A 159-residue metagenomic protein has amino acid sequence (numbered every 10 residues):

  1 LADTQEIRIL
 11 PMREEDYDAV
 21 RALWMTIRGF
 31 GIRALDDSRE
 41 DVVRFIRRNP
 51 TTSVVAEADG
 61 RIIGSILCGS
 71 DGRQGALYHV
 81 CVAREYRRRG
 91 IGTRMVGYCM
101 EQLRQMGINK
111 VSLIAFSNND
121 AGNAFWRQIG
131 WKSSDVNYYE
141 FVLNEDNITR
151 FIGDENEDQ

Functional and structural regions predicted by a protein language model:
I7-V20: A short beta-loop-alpha structural element at the N-terminal edge of CoA-dependent acyl/N-acetyltransferase catalytic
V43-V55, A76: A short helix-loop-beta-strand connector motif used in the catalytic cores of GNAT acetyltransferases and, in some
V55, R61-G69, A76-C81: Conserved beta-strand in the GNAT
G69-Y78, R87, K132-D135: A conserved beta-turn-beta hairpin within the catalytic core of GNAT-like acetyltransferases that forms part
S70, A83-R89, S117-N118: Active-site acidic-Proline motif in GNAT/NAT acetyltransferases
V82, R88-E101, Q128: Conserved acetyl-CoA-binding loop-helix of GNAT-fold acetyltransferases
L103-A115: Conserved GNAT acetyl-CoA-binding A-motif
L113-G122, N144: Conserved beta-strand-loop-alpha-helix junction that forms the acyl-donor binding cleft
